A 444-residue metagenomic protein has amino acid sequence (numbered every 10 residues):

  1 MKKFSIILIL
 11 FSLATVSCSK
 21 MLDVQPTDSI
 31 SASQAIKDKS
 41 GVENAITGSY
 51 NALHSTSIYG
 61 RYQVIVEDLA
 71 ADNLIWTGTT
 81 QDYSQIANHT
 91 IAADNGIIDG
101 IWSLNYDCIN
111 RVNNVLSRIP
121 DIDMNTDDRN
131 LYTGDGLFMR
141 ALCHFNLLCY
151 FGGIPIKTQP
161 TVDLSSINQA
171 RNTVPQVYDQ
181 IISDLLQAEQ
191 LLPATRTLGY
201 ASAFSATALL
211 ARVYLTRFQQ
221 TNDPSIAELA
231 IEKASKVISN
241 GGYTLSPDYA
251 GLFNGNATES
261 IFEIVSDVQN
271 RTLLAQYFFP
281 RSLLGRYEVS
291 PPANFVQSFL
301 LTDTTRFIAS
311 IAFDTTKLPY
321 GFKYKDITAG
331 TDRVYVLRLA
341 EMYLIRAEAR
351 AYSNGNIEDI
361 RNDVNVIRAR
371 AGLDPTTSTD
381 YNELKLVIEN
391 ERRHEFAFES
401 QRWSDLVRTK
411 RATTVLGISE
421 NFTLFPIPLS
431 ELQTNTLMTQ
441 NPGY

Functional and structural regions predicted by a protein language model:
M1-T27: Bacterial Sec-dependent N-terminal signal peptides
C18-I65, I91, P375, T414-Y444: Membrane-proximal, proline-rich intrinsically disordered regions
A32-S33, G60-G78, S165, P193-L209 (+2 more regions): Short, surface-exposed recognition loops and adjoining beta-strand edges that mediate ligand/DNA contacts, enriched
E43, N51, Q81-F151, Q187-R196 (+4 more regions): Conserved, well-structured interaction surfaces
D82, I86, G96, S235-G355 (+2 more regions): Elongated scaffold/linker segments in the mid-to-C-terminal portions of large proteins
